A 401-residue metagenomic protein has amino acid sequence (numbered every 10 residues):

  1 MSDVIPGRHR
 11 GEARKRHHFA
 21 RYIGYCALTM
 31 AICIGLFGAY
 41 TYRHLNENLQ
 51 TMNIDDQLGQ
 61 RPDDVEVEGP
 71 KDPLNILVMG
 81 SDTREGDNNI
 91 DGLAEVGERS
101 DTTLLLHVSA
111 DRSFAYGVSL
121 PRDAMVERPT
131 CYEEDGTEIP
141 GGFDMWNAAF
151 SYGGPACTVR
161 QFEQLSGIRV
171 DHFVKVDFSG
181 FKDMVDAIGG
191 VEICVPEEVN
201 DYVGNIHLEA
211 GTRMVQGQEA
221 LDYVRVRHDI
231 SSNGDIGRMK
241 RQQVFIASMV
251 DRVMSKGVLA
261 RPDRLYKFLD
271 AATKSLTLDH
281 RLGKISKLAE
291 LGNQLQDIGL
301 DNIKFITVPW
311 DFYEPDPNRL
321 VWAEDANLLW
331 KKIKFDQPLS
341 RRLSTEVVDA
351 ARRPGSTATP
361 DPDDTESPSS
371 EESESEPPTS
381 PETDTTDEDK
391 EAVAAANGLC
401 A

Functional and structural regions predicted by a protein language model:
S2-A401: Non-catalytic, solvent-exposed segments at the cell envelope interface
